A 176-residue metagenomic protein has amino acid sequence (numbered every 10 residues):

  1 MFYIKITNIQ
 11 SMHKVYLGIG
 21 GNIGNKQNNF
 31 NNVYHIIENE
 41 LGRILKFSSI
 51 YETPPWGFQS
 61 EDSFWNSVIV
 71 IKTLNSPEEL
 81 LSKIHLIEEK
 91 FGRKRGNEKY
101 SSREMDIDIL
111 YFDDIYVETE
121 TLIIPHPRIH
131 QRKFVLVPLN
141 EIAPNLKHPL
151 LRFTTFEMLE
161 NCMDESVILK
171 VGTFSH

Functional and structural regions predicted by a protein language model:
M1-S11: N-terminal amphipathic/basic-hydrophobic helices that include classical n-h-c signal peptides and signal-anchor
I4-I6, I36, L136: Hydrophobic transmembrane signal anchors and adjacent membrane-proximal interface regions, especially in viral
M12-Y16: Extreme N-terminal starter segment of soluble prokaryotic enzymes
L17-Q27: Active-site microenvironments that recognize anionic phosphate/pyrophosphate groups
G18, V70-K72, L110-F112: Short hydrophobic/aromatic beta-strand micro-patches that form the beta-sheet surface supporting nucleotide- or nucleic
G24, W56-S63, N75-L81, L86-H176: Flexible, gly/pro- and Lys/Arg-enriched active-site loops
N28-N32, S82: Generic recognition of short, well-ordered alpha-helical segments
N32-P77: Short, surface-exposed acidic-centric catalytic microdomains
